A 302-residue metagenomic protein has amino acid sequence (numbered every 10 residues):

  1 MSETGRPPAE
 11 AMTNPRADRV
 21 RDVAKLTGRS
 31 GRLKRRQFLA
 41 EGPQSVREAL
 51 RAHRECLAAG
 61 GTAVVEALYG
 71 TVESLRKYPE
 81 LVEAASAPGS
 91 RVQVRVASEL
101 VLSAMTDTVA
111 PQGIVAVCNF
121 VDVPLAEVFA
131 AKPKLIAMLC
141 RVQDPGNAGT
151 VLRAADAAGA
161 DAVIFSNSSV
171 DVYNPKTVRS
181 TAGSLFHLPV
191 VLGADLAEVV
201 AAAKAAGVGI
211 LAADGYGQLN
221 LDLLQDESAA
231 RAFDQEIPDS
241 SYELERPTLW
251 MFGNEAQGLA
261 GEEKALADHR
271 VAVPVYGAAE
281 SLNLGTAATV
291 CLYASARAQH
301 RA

Functional and structural regions predicted by a protein language model:
M1-A302: Post-transcriptional modification and biogenesis factors for structured RNAs of the translation apparatus
